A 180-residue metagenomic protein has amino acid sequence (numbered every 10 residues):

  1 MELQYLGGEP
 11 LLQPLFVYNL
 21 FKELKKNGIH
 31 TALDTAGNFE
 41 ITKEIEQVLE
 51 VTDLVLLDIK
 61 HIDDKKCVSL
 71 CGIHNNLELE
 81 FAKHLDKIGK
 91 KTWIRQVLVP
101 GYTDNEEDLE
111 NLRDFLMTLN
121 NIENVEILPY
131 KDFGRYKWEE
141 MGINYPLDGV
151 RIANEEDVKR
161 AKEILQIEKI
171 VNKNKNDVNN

Functional and structural regions predicted by a protein language model:
M1-F133, E139: Conserved AdoMet/S-adenosylmethionine-binding subsite of the radical SAM
I29, K90, I143, I167-I170: Short aromatic/hydrophobic-glycine micro-motifs
A36-G37, D148, I170: Short, intrinsically disordered/low-complexity patches at protein termini and at juxtamembrane boundaries
D114, E123, E139-I164: A structural motif corresponding to the C-terminal lobe/cap of the Radical SAM core domain
E155-N180: A C-terminal junction/extension of Radical SAM enzymes
